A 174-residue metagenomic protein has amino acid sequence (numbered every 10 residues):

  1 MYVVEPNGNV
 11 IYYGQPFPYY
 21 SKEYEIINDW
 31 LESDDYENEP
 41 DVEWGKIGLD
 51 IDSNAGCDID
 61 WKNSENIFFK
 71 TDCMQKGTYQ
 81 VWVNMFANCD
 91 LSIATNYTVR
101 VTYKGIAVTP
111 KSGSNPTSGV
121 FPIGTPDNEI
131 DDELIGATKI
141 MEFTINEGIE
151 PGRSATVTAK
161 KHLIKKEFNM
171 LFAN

Functional and structural regions predicted by a protein language model:
Y2-N174: Intrinsic-disorder/low-complexity signal
